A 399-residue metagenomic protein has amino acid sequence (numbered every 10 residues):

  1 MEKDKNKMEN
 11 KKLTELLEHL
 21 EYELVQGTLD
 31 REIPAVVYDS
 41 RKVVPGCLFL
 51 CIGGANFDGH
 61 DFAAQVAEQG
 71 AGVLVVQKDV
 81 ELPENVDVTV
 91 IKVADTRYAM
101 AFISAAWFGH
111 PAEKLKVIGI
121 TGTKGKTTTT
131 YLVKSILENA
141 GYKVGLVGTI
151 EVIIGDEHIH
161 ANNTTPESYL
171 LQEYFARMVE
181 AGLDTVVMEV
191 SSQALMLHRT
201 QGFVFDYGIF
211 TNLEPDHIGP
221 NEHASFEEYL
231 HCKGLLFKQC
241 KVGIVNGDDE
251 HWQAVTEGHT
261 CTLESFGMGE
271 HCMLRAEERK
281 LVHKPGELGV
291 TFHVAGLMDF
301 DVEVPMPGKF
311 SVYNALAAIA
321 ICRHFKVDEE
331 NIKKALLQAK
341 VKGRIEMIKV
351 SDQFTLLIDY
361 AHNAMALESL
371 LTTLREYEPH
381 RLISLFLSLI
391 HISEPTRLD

Functional and structural regions predicted by a protein language model:
M1-F102, K238, C272, E278 (+2 more regions): N-terminal leader/targeting and accessory segments in enzymes
L17-L20, Y98-G243, G247, H251-T262 (+2 more regions): Phosphate-binding loop of NTP-binding sites
H19, V80-V86, A181, M196 (+2 more regions): Acidic, Mg2+-coordinating active-site environments of NTP-dependent enzymes
G72-K78, I244-G247, L385-F386, R397: Short internal beta-strands
Q77, G122-T123, T149, M268 (+1 more regions): Cofactor-binding loop segments of dinucleotide-utilizing enzymes, especially the Rossmann-like FAD- and NAD(P)+-binding
D359: Conserved phosphate/oxyanion-binding catalytic-loop motifs
I390-D399: Single conserved hydrophobic/aromatic residue that forms the stacking wall/gate of nucleotide- or nucleobase-binding
